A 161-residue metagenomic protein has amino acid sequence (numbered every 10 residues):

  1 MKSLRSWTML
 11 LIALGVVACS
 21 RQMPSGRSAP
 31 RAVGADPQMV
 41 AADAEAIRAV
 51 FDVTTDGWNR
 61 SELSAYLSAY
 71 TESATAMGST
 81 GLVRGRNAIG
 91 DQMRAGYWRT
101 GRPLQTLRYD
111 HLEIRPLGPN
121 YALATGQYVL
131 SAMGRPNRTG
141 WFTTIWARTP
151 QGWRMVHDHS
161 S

Functional and structural regions predicted by a protein language model:
M1-T8: Bacterial N-terminal signal peptides that target proteins for export
T8-V17: Bacterial N-terminal signal peptides
C19-E72: Short, low-complexity N-terminal intrinsically disordered segments enriched in polar/charged residues
R21-S28, T139-S161: Short beta-strand edge/turn micro-motifs at domain boundaries
F51, Y70, T80, E113 (+3 more regions): A mature extracytoplasmic/lumenal domain signature
T54, Y66-L67, A74, G85 (+3 more regions): Hydrophobic pocket/interface hotspot
S73-R84, W98-P103: A short gly/proline-enriched turn/hairpin at secondary-structure junctions
D91-R138: Surface-exposed, charged secondary-structure patches
